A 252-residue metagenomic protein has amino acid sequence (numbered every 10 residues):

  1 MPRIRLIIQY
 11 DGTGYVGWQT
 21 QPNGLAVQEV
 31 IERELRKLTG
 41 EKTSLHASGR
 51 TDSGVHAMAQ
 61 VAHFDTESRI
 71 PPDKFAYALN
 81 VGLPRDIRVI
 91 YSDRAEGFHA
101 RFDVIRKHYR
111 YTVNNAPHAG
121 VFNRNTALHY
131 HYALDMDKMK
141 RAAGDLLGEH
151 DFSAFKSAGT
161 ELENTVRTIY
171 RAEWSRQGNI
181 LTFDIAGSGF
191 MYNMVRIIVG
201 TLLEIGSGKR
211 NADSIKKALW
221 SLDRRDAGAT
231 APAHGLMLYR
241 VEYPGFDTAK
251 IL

Functional and structural regions predicted by a protein language model:
M1-L252: Structured-RNA-binding interfaces characteristic of tRNA pseudouridine synthases
